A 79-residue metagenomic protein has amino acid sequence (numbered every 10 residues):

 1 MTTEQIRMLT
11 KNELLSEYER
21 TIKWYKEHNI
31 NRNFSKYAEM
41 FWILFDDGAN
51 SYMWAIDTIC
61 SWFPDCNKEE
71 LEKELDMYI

Functional and structural regions predicted by a protein language model:
T2-K26: Short terminal alpha-helical segments
R20-I79: Acidic, low-complexity, intrinsically disordered interaction modules
